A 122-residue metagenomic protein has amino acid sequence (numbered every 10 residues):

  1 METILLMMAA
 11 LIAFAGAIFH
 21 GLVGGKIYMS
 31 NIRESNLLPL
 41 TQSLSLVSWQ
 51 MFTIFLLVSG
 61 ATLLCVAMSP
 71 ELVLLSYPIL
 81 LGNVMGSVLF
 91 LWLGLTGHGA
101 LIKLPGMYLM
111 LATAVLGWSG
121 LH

Functional and structural regions predicted by a protein language model:
M1-A10, T62-L75, W118-H122: Helix-coil boundary and interhelical linker segments in multi-pass alpha-helical membrane proteins
T3, L74-P78, H98-L109: Non-cytosolic membrane-interface motifs at loop->transmembrane helix junctions
I4-M7, S30, E34, L111-V115 (+1 more regions): Polytopic alpha-helical membrane-helix bundles and their juxtamembrane interface segments in multi-pass membrane
L11, A15, F19-I27, L40-M68 (+1 more regions): Core segments of alpha-helical transmembrane spans in multipass integral membrane proteins
Y28-M29, A100: Juxtamembrane/interfacial segments flanking transmembrane helices
R33-T41: Perimembrane loop-to-helix junctions flanking transmembrane segments
F52, S76-F90, Y108-A114: Hydrophobic alpha-helical membrane segments
S69-P70, V88-L104, G117-H122: Membrane-helix boundary connector in multi-pass membrane proteins
